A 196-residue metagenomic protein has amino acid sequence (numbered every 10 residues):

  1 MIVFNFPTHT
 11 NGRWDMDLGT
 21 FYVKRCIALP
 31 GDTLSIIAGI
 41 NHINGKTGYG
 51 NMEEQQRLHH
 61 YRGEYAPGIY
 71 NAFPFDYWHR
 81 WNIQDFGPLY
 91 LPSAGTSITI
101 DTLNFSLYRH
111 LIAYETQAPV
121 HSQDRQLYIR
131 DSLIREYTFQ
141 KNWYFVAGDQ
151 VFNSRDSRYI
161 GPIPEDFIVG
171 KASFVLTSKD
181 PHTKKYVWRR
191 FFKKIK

Functional and structural regions predicted by a protein language model:
M1-K196: Soluble "head" domains of membrane/secretory-pathway proteins
